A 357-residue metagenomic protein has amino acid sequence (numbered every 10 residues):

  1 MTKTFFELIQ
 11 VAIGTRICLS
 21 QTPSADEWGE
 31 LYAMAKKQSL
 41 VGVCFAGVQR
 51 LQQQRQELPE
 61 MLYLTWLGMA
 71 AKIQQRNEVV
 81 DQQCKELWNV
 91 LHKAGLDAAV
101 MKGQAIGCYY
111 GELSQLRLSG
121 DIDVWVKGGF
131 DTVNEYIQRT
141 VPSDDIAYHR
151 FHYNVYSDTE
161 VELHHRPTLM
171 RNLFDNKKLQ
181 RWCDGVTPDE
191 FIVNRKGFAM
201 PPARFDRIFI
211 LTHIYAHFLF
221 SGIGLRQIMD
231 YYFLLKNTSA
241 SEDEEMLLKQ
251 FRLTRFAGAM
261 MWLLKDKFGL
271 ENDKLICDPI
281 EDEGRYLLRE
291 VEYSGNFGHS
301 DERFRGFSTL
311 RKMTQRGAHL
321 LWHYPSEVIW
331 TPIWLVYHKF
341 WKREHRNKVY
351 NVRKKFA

Functional and structural regions predicted by a protein language model:
M1-G120, W125-A357: Conserved NTP-donor binding/palm subdomain of two-metal-ion nucleotidyltransferases/polymerases, i.e., the charged
